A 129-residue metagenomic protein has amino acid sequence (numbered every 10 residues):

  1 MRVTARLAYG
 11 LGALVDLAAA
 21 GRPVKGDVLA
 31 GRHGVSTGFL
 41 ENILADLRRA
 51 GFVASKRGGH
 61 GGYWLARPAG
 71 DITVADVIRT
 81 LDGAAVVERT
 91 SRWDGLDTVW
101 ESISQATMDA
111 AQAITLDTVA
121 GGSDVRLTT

Functional and structural regions predicted by a protein language model:
V3-S36, W64: N-terminal helix-turn-helix DNA-binding core of bacterial DNA-binding proteins
V15, A45-D46: Core alpha-helical elements of the protein kinase catalytic domain, predominantly the helix directly N-terminal
G31, R48-R49: Alpha-helical residues within the helix-turn-helix
R49-F52, T80: Residue cluster at the C-terminal edge of the helix-turn-helix DNA-binding motif
G51-A66: Beta-hairpin "wing" of winged helix-turn-helix
A69-D94: Conserved segment of winged-helix/HTH DNA-binding domains
T90-T129: C-terminal regulatory/oligomerization modules of transcriptional regulators
